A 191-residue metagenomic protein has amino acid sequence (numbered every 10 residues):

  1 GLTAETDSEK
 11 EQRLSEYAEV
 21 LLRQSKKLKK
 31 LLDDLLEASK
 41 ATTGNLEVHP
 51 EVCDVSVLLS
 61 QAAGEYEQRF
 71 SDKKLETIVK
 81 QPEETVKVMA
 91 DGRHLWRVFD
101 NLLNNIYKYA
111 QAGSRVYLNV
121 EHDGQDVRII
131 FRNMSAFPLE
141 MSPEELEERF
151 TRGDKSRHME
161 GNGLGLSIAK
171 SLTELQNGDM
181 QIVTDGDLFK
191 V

Functional and structural regions predicted by a protein language model:
V20-L28: Short alpha-helical segment of the dimerization/phosphotransfer core of two-component systems
T43-V48, K87-A90: Conserved micro-motifs of the catalytic ATP-binding
H49-C53, S71, E76-V86: Conserved catalytic submotifs in the C-terminal HATPase_c
H49-E67: A conserved beta-strand-to-alpha-helix junction within the catalytic ATP-binding
I106-Y107: Short helix-loop "hinge" at the ATP-lid/N-box region of the Bergerat-fold HATPase_c
P138-T151: Short conserved segment of the HATPase_c
N177-G178: Conserved glycine-rich
